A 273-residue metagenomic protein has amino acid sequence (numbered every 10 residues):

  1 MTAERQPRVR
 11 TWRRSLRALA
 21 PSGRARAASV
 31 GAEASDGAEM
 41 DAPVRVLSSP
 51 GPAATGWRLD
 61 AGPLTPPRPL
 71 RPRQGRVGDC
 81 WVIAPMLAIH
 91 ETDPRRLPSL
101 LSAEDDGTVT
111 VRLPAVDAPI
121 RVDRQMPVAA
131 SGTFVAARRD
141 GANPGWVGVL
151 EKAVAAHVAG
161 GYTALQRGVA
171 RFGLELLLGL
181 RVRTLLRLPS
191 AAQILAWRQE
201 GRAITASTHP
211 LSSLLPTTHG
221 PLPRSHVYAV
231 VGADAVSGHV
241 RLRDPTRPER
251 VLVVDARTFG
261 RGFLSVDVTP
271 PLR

Functional and structural regions predicted by a protein language model:
M1-R273: Structured alpha-helical subdomains that flank or immediately precede key functional sites
